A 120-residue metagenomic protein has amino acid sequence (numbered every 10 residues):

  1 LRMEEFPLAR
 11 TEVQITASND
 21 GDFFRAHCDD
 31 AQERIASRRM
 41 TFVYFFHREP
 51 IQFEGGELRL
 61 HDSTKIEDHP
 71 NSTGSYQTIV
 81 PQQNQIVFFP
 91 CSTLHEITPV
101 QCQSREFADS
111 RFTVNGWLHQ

Functional and structural regions predicted by a protein language model:
L1-D20, F46: Signature of the catalytic double-stranded beta-helix
L1-E4, E33, Q103-F107: Alpha-helix termini
L8, C28-D29, N71: Short leucine-rich amphipathic alpha-helices used at interfaces
T11, D22-A26, R38, T93: Short beta-strand or tight-loop elements that sit immediately N-terminal to catalytic metal-binding acidic residues
I15-E33: Conserved short histidine dyad/triad with adjacent acidic residue
R38, E49, E54-Q120: Catalytic core of Fe(II)/2-oxoglutarate
F42-V43: Eukaryotic charged/polar low-complexity linker/IDR segments
